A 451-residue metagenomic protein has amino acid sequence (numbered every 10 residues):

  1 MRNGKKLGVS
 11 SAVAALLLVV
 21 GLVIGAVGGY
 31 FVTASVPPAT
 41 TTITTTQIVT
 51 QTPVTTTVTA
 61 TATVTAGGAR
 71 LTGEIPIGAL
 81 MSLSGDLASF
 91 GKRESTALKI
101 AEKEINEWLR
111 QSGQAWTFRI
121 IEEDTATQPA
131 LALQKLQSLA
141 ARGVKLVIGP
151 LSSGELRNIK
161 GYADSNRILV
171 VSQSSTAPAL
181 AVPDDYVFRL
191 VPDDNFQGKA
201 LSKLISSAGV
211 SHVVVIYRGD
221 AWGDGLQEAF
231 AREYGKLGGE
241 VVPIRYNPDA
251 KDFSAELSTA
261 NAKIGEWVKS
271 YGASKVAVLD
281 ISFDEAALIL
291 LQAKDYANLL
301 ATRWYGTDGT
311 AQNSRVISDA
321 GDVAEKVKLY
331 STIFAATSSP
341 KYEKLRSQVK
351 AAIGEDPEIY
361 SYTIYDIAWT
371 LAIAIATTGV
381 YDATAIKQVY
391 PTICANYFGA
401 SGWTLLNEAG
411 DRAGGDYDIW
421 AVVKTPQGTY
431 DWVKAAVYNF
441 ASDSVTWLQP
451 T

Functional and structural regions predicted by a protein language model:
M1-T451: Extracytosolic ligand-binding ectodomains
